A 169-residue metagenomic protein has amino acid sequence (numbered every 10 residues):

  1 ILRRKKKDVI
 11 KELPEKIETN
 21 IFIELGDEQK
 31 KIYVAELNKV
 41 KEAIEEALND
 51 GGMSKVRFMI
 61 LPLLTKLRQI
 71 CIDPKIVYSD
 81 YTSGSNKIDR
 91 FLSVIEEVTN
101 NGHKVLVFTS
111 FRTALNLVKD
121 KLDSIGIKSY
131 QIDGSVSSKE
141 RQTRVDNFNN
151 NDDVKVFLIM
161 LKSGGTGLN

Functional and structural regions predicted by a protein language model:
I1-V9, I17: Conserved P-loop NTPase motor "coupling/switch" region that bridges the ATPase
K11-V34, L48-L168: Conserved Helicase C-terminal RecA-like lobe
K39-E46: Cytochrome P450 catalytic domain signature, combining two hallmark sequence patches
